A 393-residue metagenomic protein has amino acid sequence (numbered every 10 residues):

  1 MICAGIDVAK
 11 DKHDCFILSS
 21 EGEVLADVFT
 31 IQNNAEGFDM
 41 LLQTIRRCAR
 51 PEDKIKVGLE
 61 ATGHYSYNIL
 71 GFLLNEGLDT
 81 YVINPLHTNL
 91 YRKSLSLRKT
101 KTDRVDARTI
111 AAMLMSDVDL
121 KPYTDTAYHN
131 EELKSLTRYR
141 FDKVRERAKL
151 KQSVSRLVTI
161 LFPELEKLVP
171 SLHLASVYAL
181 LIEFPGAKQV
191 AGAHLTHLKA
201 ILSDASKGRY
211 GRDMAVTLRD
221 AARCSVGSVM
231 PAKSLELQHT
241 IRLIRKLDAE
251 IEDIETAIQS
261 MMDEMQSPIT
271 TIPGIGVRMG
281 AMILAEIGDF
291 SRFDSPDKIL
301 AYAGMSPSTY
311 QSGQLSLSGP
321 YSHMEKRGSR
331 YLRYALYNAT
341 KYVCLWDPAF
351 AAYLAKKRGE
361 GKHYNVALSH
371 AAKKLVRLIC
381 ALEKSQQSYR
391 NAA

Functional and structural regions predicted by a protein language model:
M1-A393: A detector of single, family-specific signature residues that are central to catalytic or substrate-handling motifs
